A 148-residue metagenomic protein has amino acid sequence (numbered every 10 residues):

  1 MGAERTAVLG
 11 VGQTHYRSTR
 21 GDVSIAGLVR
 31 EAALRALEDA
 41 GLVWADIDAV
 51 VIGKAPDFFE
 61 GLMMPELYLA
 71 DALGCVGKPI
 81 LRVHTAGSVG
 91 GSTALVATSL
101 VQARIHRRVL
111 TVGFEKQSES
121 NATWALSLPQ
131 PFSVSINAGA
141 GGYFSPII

Functional and structural regions predicted by a protein language model:
M1-R82, S99-A103, L110-I148: Conserved "HGTGT" condensation-loop signature of ketosynthase/thiolase-family condensing enzymes that catalyze
A86: A basic- and aromatic-enriched beta-loop-alpha substructure that forms the phosphate/nucleotide- and DNA/RNA-contacting
G90-S99: Conserved phosphate-binding catalytic cores of ATP/NTP-utilizing and phosphoryl-transfer enzymes
